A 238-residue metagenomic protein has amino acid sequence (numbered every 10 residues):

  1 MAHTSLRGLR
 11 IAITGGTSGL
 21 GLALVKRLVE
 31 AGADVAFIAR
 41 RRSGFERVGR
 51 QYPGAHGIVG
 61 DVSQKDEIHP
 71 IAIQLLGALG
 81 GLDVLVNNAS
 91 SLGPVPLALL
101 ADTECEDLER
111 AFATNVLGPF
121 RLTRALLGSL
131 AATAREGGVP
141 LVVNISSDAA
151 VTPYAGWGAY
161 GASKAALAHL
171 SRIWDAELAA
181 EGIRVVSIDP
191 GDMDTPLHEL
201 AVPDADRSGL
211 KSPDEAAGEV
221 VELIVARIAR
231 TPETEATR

Functional and structural regions predicted by a protein language model:
T17-S18: Conserved glycine-rich cofactor-binding loop
A31-R47: Conserved glycine-rich Rossmann-like NAD(P)H-binding loop of the short-chain dehydrogenase/reductase
N88-P96: Conserved NAD(P)H cofactor-binding loop of Rossmann-fold oxidoreductase domains
P96-L100, E104-E109: Substrate-binding pocket helix/loop in short-chain dehydrogenase/reductase
T123, S163: Active-site helix of classical SDR
S147: Residue(s) in the substrate-gating loop at a strand-loop-helix junction that position the organic substrate next
A180-I183, S187-I188, T195, P203-R238: C-terminal helical subdomain
